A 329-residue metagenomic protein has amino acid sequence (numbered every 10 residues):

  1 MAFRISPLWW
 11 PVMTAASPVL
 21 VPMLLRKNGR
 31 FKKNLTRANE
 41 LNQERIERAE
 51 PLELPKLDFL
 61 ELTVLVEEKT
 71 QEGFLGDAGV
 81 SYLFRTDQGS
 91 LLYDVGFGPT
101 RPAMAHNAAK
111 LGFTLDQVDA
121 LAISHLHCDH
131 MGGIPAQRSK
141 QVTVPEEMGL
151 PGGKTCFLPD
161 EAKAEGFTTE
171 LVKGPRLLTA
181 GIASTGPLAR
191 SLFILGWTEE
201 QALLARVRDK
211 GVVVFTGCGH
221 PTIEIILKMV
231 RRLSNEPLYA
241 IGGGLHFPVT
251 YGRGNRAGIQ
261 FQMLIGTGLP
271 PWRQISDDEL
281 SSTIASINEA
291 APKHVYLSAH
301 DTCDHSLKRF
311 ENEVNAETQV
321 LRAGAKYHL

Functional and structural regions predicted by a protein language model:
A2-Q88, P175-L192: Zn-dependent metallo-beta-lactamase
A2-R4, A120, H127, G211-V213 (+1 more regions): Cap/insert and terminal regions of metallo-dependent hydrolase folds
P55, F59-L111, G196, E200-F215: Conserved beta-strand hairpin/beta-sheet module of binuclear metal-dependent hydrolase folds, prominently
E67-K69, V95-G98, L126, L188-A189 (+3 more regions): Active-site metal-binding loops of divalent metal-dependent hydrolases
T100-M104, M131, A164-E165, T222-I225 (+1 more regions): Short, well-ordered alpha-helical microsegments
P102-K154, L233-H246: Active-site metal-binding motif and surrounding structural segment of the metallo-beta-lactamase
V144-L203, Q319-G324: Metallo-beta-lactamase
G181-G186, L203-I223: Internal active-site segments that recognize and position negatively charged phosphoryl groups and nucleotide moieties
